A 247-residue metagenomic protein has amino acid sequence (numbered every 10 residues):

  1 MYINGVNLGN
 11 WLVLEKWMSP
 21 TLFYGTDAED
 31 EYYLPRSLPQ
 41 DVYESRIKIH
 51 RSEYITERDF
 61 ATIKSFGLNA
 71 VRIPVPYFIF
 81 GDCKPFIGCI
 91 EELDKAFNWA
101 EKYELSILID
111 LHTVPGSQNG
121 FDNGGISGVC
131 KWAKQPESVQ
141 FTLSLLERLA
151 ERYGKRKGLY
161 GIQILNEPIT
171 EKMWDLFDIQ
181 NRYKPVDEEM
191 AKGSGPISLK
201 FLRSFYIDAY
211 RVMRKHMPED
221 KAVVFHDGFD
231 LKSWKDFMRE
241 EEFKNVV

Functional and structural regions predicted by a protein language model:
M1-L68: N-terminal carbohydrate-binding accessory modules
Y2-G5, K16, A28, S117-V247: Active-site region of glycoside hydrolase catalytic domains
V6-N10, I73-Y77, I109-T113, Q163-N166 (+1 more regions): A cross-domain feature marking catalytic cores of carbohydrate-active enzymes and several ubiquitous metabolic/repair
S37-Q40, I73-Y77, G128-V129, E188-M190: A short alpha-helix capping/helix-coil boundary motif
E44-V71, G81, P85-T113, N123-I164 (+1 more regions): An active-site-proximal structural segment forming one wall of the substrate-binding cleft that immediately precedes
I79-D82, K232-S233: Short, solvent-exposed loop/turn segments at secondary-structure junctions
